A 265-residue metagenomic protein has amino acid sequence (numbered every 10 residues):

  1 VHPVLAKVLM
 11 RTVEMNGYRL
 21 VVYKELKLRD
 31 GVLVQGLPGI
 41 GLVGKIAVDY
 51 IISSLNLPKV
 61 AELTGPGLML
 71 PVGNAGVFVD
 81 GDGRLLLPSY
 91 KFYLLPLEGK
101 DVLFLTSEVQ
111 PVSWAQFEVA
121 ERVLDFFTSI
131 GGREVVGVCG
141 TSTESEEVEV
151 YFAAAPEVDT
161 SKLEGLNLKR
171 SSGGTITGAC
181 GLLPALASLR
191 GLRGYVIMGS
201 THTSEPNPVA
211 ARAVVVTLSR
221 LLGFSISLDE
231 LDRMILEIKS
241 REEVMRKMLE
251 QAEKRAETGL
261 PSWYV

Functional and structural regions predicted by a protein language model:
V8, R193-V265: Extended, histidine- and acidic-residue-enriched regions that form the cofactor-binding/catalytic faces
L9-S107: N-terminal short beta-loop-beta anion/metal-coordinating cradle
L42-I46, W114-E118, R122, G178 (+3 more regions): Conserved active-site and cofactor/substrate-binding residues in soluble primary-metabolism enzymes
A61, L103-L105, E134-V136, R193-M198: Hydrophobic/aromatic beta-strand patches that form the interior of the parallel beta-sheet core in alpha/beta enzyme
T64, C139-T141, H202: Short, ordered loop/turn segments at secondary-structure junctions
E98, L124-V135, S188-R193, L221-I226: Secondary-structure boundary elements
K100, E108-V158: Internal, conserved structured core segments that host functional sites
T143-L221, W263: Catalytic cores of processing enzymes, dominated by hydrolases/peptidases, characterized by acidic/His-rich
